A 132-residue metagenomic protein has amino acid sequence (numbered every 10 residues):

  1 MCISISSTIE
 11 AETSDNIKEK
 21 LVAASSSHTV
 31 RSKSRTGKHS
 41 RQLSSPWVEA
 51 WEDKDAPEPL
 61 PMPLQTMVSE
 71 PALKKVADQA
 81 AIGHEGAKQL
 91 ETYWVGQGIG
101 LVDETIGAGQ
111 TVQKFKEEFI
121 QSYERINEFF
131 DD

Functional and structural regions predicted by a protein language model:
M1-D132: Conserved active-site-proximal phosphate/metal-binding subdomains
